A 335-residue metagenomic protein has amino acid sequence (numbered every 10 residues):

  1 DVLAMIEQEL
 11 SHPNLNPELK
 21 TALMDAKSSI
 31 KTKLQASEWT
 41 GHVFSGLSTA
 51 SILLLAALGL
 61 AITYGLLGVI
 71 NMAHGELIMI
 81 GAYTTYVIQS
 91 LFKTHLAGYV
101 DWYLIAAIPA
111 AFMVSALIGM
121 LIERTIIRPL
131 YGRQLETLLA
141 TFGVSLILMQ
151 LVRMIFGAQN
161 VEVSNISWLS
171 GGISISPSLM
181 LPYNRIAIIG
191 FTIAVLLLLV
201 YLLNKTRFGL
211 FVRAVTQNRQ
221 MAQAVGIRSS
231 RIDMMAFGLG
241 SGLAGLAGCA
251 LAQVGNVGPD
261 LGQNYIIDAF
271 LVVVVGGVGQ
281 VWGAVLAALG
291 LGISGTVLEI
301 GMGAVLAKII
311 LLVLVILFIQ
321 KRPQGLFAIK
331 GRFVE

Functional and structural regions predicted by a protein language model:
G41-I52, Y103-A107, L179-L198, D233-M234 (+3 more regions): Loop-to-helix entry region at the N-terminal start of transmembrane alpha-helices in multi-pass membrane transporters
H42-I88, L121, T125-E136, R213 (+1 more regions): Single transmembrane alpha-helix segments in multi-pass membrane proteins
H74-L121, G301: Membrane-embedded helix boundary and interhelical linker motif in transport proteins
E76-I80, L130-R153, T192, L261-V274 (+1 more regions): Pore- or pathway-lining transmembrane helices of multi-pass membrane proteins that form conduits for solutes/ions
G98-V144, L151, L286-L291, R322-P323: Alpha-helical transmembrane segments within multi-pass membrane transporters and channels
L104-I105, P109, M234-C249, Q253-V315: Transmembrane alpha-helical segments in multi-pass inner-membrane proteins
L130, E136, A140, I155 (+6 more regions): Cytosolic-side transmembrane-helix boundaries in multi-pass membrane proteins
M180-V257, L286: Helix-loop-helix "hairpin" substructures at the membrane interface of multi-pass membrane proteins
